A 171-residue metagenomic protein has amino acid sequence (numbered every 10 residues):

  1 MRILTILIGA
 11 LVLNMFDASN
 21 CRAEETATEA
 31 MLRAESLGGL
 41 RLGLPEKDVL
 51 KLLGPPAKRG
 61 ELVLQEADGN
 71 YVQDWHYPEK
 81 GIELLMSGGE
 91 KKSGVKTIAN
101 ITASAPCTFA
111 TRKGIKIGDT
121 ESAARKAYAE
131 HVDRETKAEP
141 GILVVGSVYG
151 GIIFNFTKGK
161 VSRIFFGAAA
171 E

Functional and structural regions predicted by a protein language model:
M1-L4: Positively charged n-region of N-terminal signal peptides that target proteins for export
I6-M15: Bacterial N-terminal signal peptides
D17-G141, G146-Y149, I153-E171: Short helix/turn-capping signatures at newly exposed starts of structured segments
